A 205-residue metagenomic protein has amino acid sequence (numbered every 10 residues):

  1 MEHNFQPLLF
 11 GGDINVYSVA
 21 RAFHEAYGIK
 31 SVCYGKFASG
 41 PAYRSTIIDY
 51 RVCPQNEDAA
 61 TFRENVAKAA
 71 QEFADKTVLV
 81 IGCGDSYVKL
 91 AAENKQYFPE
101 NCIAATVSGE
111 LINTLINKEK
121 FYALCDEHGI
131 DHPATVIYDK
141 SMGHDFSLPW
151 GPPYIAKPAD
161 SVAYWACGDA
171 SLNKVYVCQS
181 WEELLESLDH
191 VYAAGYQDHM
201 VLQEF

Functional and structural regions predicted by a protein language model:
M1-V107, K120, E127, S141-F146: ATP-binding N-terminal substructure of ATP-dependent carboxylate-amine bond-forming enzymes
L8-L9, L79-I81, P133-V136, V201-Q203: Short catalytic-loop micro-motif centered on adjacent basic/acidic residues
I29-V32, H132-P133, M200: Hydrophobic anchor at the start of a short beta-strand that flanks the dinucleotide cofactor-binding loop
C83-D85, A159, E204-F205: Short, well-ordered beta-to-alpha junction loops that form the rim of enzyme active sites and present histidine/acidic
Q96, I130, A193-Q197: Generic secondary-structure signature for well-ordered alpha-helical cores
E100-V175: A conserved helix-loop-beta module that forms one wall/lid of the active-site cleft in ATP-utilizing catalytic domains
C178-F205: Phosphate-binding site of ATP-dependent enzymes
